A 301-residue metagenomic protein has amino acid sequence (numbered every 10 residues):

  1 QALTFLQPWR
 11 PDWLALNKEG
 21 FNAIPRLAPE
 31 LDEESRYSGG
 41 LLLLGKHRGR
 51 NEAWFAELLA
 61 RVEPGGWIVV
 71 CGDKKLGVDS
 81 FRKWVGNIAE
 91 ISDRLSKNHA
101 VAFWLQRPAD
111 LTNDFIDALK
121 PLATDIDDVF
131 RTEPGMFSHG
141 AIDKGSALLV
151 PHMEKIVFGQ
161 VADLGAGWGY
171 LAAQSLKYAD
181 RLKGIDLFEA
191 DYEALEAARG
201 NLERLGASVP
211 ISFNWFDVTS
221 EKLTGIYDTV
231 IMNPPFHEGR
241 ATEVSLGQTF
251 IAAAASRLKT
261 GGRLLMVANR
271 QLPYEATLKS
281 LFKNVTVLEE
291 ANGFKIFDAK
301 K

Functional and structural regions predicted by a protein language model:
Q1-N22, K144-M232: Conserved SAM/SAH cofactor-binding pocket of Class I
A28-E33, V218-K222: Short loop/turn elements that flank and shape the SAM/SAH-binding pocket of Class I
G39-G49, L164-W168, A172, Y227-R240 (+1 more regions): Conserved proline-anchored active-site loop of SAM-dependent methyltransferases that bridges a beta-strand
R50-D125: N-terminal auxiliary segments of SAM/dcSAM-dependent transferases
F55-A56, I68-A89, S96, A241-K300: Conserved Class I SAM-dependent methyltransferase catalytic core
V62-P64, A207, L258-T260: Helix-to-beta-strand junctions that scaffold the AdoMet/dcAdoMet cofactor pocket in Class I SAM-dependent enzymes
P64-G66, R181-K183, G262: A short helix->loop->beta-strand "cap" motif at the edges of active sites that frequently abuts
S96-Q160: SAM-dependent Rossmann-like transferase core, predominantly class I methyltransferases with a strong bias toward
